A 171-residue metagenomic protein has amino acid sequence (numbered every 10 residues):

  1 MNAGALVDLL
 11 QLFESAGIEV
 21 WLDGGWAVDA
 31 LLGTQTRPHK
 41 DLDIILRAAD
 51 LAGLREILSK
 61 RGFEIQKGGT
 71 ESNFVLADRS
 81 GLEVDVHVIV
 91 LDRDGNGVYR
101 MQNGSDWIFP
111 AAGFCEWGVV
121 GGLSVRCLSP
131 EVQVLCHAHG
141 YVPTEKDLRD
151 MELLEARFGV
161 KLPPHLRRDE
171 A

Functional and structural regions predicted by a protein language model:
M1-L22, E152, A156-A171: Helical scaffold of the NTase/Pol beta-like nucleotidyltransferase catalytic core
L9-L42, R47-A48, G53-R55, L128-S129: Active-site nucleotide-donor binding segment shared across nucleotidyl transfer reactions
E19, E64, S124: Residue-level detector of anion-binding/catalytic polar loops
A27-V28, L91-D92, V132-V134: Short, solvent-exposed loop/turn segments at secondary-structure junctions
L46-L51, R55, V86-Q102: Short, basic/low-complexity N-terminal boundary segments at the transition from targeting/disordered tails
S59-G69, W117, P164: Short secondary-structure junctions
G62-G97: Conserved catalytic core of two-metal-ion nucleotidyltransferases
M101-A171: Catalytic cores of NTP-dependent nucleotidyl/adenyl transfer enzymes across multiple folds
